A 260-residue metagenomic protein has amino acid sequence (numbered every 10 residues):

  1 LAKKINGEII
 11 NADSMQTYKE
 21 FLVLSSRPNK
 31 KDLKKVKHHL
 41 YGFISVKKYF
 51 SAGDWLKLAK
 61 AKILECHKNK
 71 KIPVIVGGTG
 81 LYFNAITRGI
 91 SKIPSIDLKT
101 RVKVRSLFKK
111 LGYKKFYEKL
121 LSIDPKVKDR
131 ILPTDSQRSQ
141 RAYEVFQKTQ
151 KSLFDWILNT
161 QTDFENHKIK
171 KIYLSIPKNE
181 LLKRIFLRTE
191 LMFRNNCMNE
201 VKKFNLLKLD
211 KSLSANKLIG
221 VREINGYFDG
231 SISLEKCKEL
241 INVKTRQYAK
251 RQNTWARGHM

Functional and structural regions predicted by a protein language model:
L1-M260: Phosphate/pyrophosphate-binding catalytic cores of soluble transferases and nucleic-acid-acting enzymes
